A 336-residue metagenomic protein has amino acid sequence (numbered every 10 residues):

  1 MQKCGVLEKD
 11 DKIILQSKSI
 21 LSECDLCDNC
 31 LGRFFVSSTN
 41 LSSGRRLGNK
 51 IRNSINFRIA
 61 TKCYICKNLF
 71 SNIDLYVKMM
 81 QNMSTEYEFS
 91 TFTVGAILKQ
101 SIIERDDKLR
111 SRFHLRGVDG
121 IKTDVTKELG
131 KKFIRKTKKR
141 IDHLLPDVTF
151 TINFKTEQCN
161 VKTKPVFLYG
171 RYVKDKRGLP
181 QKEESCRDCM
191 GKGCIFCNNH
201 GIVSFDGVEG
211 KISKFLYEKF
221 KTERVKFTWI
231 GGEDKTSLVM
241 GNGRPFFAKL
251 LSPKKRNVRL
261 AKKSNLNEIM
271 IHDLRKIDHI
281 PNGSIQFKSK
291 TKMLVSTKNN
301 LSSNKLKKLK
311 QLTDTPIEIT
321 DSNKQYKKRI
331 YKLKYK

Functional and structural regions predicted by a protein language model:
M1-K336: RNA pseudouridine synthases
